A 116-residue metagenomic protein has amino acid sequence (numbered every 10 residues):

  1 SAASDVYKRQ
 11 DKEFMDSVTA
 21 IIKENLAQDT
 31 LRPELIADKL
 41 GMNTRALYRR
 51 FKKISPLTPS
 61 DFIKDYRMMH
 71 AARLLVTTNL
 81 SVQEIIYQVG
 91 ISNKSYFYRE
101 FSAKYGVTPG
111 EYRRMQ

Functional and structural regions predicted by a protein language model:
A2-Y7: Short, small-residue-biased leader/transition segments that mark boundaries at the very start of proteins
T19-Q28, R73-V76: Short, amphipathic alpha-helix enriched in basic
N25-T30, T58-P59, P109: Short helix/strand-capping hinge loops at secondary-structure junctions that flank key functional elements
E34, R45, S81-E84, S95: Residues within helix-turn-helix
K39, Q88-V89, K104: Residues within the alpha-helical elements of helix-turn-helix
L47-F51, Y96-F97, F101: Short hydrophobic/aromatic patch on the recognition helix
K53-S92, R114-Q116: Terminal helix-turn-helix DNA-binding modules in bacterial transcription factors
R99-Q116: …primarily DNA-binding HTH/wHTH and HhH modules…
